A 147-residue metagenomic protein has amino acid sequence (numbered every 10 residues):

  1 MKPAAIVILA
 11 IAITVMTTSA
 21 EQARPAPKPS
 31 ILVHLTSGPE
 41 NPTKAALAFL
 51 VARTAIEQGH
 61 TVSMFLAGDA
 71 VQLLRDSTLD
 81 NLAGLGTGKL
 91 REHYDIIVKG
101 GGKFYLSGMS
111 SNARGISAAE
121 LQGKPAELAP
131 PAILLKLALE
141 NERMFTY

Functional and structural regions predicted by a protein language model:
A5-M16: Bacterial N-terminal signal peptides
S19-P25: Boundary at the C-terminal end of the N-terminal hydrophobic targeting segment
A26, V33-A46, T78: Short, glycine-rich nucleotide/cofactor-binding loops
G38-N41, D69-L73, F104, S110-R114: Solvent-exposed loop/turn segments at secondary-structure junctions within structured extracellular/periplasmic domains
K44-L82: N-terminal, post-signal-peptide region of Sec/Tat-exported proteins
L82-S110: A glycine-rich helix N-cap at a beta->alpha junction
Y105-L106, G123-P125: Ligand-binding beta-strand-loop-alpha-helix segment within the catalytic cores of soluble metabolic enzymes
A126-Y147: C-terminal partner/receptor-binding element of secreted or periplasmic proteins
